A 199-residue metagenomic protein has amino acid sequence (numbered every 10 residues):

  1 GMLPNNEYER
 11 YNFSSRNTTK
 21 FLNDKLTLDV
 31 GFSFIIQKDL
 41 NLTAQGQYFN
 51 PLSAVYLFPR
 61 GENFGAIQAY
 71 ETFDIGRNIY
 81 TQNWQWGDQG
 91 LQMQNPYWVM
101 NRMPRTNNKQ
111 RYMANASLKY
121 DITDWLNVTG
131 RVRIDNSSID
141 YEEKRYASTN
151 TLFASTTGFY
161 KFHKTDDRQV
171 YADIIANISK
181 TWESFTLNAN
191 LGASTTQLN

Functional and structural regions predicted by a protein language model:
L3, R16-R111, T129-N199: Surface-exposed loop/interface segments of Gram-negative outer-membrane beta-barrel transport/assembly proteins
Y8-S14: Transmembrane beta-barrel architecture of outer membranes
A114: A cytosolic small-molecule/anion-sensing beta-strand core signal
Y120-I122: His/Asp/Glu-rich mid-to-C-terminal helical/loop segments that flank catalytic regions of hydrolases
